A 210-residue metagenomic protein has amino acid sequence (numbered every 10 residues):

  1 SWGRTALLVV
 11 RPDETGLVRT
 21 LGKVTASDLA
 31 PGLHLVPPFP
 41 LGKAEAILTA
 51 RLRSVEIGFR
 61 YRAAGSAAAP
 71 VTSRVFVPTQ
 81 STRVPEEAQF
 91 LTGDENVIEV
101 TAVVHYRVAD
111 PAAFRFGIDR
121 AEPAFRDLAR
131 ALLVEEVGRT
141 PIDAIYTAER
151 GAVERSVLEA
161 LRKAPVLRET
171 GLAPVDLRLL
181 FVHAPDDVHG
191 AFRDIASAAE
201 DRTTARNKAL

Functional and structural regions predicted by a protein language model:
W2-V18: Aromatic-capped interface at the extracytoplasmic side of an N-terminal signal-anchor transmembrane helix
V18-A88, A124, L128: Extracytoplasmic
T20, L132, E136, I195-A198: Amphipathic alpha-helical segments that mediate coupling or scaffolding at interfaces
P38, D119-P123, A199: Short, conserved loop/turn and helix-capping segments at secondary-structure boundaries that abut family-defining
T72-V108, A112, G117, A121 (+1 more regions): Amphipathic, coiled-coil-like alpha-helical scaffolding segments used for oligomerization/assembly
D187-L210: Long, charge-rich amphipathic alpha-helical coiled-coil "stalk/tentacle" segments that mediate oligomerization
